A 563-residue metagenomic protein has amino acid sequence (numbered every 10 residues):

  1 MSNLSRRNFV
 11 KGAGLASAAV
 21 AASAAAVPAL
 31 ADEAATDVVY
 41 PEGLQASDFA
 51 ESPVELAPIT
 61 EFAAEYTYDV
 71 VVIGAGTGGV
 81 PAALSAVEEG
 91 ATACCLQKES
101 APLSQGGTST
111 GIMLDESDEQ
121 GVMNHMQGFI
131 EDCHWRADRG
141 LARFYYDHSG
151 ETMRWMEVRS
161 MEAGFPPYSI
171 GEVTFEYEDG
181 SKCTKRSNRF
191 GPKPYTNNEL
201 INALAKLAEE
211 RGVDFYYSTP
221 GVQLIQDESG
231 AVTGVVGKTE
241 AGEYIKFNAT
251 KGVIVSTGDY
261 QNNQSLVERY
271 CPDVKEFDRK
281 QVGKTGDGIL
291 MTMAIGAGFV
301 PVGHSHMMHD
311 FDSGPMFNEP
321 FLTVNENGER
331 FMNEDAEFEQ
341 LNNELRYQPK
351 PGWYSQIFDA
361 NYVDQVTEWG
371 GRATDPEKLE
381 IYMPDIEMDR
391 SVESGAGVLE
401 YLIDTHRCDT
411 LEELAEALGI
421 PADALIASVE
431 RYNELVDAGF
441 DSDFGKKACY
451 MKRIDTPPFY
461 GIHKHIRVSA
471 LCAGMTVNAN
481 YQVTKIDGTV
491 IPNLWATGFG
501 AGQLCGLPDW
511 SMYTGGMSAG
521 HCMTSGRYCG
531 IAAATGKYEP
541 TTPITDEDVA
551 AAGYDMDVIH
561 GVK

Functional and structural regions predicted by a protein language model:
S2-L4, N8-D69: Extreme N-terminal leader/targeting segments of oxidoreductases
V70-C94: N-terminal Rossmann-like FAD-binding beta1-loop-alpha1 element of flavoenzymes
E99-Q120: Conserved N-terminal glycine-rich FAD pyrophosphate-binding loop of Rossmann-like flavoproteins
M113-Y145: Glycine-rich active-site loop/strand segments that organize a redox cofactor
D147-E243, Q264-S265, V436-T456: Conserved redox-cofactor binding core of oxidoreductases
Q223, A424-P508, M512: A glycine-rich dinucleotide-binding beta-alpha-beta segment and adjacent secondary-structure elements that constitute
E240-E243, N248-F311, G515, A519-Y528: Glycine-rich loop(s) and the adjacent beta-strand/alpha-helix scaffold that form part
I289, G298-A417: An anion/pyrophosphate-binding glycine-rich loop and adjacent beta-alpha core in soluble alpha-beta enzymes
